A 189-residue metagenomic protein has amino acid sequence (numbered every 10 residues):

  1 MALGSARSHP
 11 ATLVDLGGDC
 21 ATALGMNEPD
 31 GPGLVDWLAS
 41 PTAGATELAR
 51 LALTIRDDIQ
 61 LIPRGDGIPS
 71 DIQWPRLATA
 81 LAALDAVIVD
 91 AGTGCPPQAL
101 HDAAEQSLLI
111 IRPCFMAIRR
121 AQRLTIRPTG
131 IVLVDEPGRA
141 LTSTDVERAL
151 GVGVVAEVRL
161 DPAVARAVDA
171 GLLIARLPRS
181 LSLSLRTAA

Functional and structural regions predicted by a protein language model:
A2, A6, H101: Gly/Ala-rich phosphate-binding loop of Rossmann-like dinucleotide-binding domains, activating on the conserved
S5-Q60: Phosphate-binding loop that captures ATP/GTP phosphates
N27-G33, E147-L150, L172-R176: Short, hinge-like loop/turn segments at secondary-structure boundaries
A45, F115-I118, S182: Amphipathic alpha-helical transducer elements in NTP-driven molecular machines
L48-R56, L61-P96: Cytosolic-facing regulatory segments adjacent to core modules
P75, T79-A167: Conserved catalytic-core segment of NTP-binding enzymes
R166-T187: C-terminal boundary of histidine-terminating zinc-finger modules
